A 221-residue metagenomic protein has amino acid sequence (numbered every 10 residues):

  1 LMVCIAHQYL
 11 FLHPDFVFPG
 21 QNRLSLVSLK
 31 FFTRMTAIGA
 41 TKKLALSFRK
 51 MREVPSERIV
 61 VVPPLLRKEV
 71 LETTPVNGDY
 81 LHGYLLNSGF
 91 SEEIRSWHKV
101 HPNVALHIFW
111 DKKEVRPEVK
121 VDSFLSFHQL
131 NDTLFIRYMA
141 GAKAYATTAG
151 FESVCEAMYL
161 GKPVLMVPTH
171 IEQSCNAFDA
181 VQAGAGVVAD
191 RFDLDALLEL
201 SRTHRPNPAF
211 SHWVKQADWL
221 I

Functional and structural regions predicted by a protein language model:
L1, A37, K50-I59, E72-V76 (+2 more regions): Short loop/helix-cap segments at secondary-structure boundaries that form the rim of catalytic
L1-C4, R137-N176: A donor-sugar binding/catalytic signature common to diverse glycosyltransferases and related nucleotide-sugar
M2-V61: Active-site-proximal region of nucleotide-activated glycan assembly enzymes, centered on histidine/acidic-rich loops
H7-F11, W110-K113, N131-T133, T169-Q173 (+1 more regions): Short, acidic/turn-prone active-site loops that include or flank metal/cofactor- and phosphate-binding residues
L12-G20, V70-T73, R116-V121, M139-A140 (+2 more regions): Short, charged, surface-exposed secondary-structure boundary motifs
M35-K42, R49-R52, A185-I221: Leloir-type glycosyltransferase catalytic cores
P63-G141: Donor-nucleotide binding loops and adjacent catalytic segments primarily of GT-B fold Leloir glycosyltransferases
V119-K120, P163-P206: Nucleotide-sugar donor-binding patch of glycosyltransferase catalytic domains
